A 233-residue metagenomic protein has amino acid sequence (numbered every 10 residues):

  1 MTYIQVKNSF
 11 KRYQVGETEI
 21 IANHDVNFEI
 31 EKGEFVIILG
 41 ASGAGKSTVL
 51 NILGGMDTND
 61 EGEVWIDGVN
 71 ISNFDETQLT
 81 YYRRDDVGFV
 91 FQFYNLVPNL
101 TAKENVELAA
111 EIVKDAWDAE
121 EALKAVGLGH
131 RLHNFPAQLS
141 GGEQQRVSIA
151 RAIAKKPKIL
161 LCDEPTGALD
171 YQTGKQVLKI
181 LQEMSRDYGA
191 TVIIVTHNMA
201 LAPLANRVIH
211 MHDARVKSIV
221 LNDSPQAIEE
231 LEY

Functional and structural regions predicted by a protein language model:
Y3-Q5, S9-M211: ABC family nucleotide-binding domain
R215-Y233: Conserved beta-strand-loop-alpha-helix hinge in the C-terminal portion of ABC ATPase nucleotide-binding domains
